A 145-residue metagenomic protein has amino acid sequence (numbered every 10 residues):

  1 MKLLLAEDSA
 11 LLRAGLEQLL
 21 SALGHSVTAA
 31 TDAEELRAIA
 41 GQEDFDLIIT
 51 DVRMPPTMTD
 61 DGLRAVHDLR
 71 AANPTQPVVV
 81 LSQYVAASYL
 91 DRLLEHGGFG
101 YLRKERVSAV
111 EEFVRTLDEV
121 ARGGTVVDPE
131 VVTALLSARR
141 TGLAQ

Functional and structural regions predicted by a protein language model:
E7: Conserved acidic carboxylate
A10-E17: Charged phosphotransfer/docking patches of two-component systems
G24-D32, I39: Short hydrophobic/Thr-rich beta-strand motif most characteristic of the beta2 strand and flanking loop of CheY-like
D51: Active-site residues of response regulator receiver
M54: Receiver (REC) domain active-site loop signature in two-component systems and cognate sites in sensor histidine kinases
T59-T75, D91-E95: Short amphipathic alpha-helix used as the core "switch/output" element in two-component signaling
Y84-S88: Negatively charged, flexible loop motifs adjacent to catalytic sites in prokaryotic signal transduction proteins
L90-G100, E105-Q145: Short, flexible helix-to-coil linker/hinge segments that flank and couple to helix-turn-helix
